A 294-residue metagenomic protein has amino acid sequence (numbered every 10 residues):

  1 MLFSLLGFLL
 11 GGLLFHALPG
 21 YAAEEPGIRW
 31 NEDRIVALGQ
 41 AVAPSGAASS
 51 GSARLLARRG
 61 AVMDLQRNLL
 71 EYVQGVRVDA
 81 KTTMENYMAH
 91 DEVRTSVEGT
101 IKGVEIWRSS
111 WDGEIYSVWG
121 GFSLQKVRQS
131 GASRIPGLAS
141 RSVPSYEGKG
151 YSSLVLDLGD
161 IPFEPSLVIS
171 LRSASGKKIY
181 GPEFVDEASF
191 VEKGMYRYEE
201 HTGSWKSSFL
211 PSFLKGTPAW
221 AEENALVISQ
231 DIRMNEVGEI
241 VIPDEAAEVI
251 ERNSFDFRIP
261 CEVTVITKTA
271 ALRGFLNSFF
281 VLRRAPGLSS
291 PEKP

Functional and structural regions predicted by a protein language model:
S4-H16: Bacterial N-terminal signal peptides
L18-P294: Domain-level marker for long, solvent-exposed, non-transmembrane regions
